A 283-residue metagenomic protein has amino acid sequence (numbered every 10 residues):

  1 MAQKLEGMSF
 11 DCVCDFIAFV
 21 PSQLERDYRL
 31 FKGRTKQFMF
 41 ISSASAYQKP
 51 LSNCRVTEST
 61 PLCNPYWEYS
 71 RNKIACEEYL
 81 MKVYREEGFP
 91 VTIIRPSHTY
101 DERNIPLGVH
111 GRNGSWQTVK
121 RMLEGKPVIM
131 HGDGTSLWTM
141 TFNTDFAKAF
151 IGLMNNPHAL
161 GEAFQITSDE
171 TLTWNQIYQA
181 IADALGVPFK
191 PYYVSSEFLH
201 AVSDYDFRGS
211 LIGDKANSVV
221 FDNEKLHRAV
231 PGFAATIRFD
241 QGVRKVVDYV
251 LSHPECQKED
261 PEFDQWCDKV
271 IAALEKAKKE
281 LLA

Functional and structural regions predicted by a protein language model:
G7-R55, R71-K82: NAD(P)-cofactor binding segment of oxidoreductase domains
C54-E78, H98, G108-W116, T139-M140 (+2 more regions): Short-chain dehydrogenase/reductase
E77-G108: Conserved beta-loop-beta element that borders a ligand/cofactor-binding pocket
T99, W116-H131, V187-Y192, E224: A short C-terminal helix-loop "cap" of Rossmann-like NAD(P)-dependent dehydrogenase/epimerase domains
H110-T118, H131-M154, G161-E162, Q176: Substrate-positioning beta->alpha
G152-L211, N223, R228, K245 (+3 more regions): Mid/C-terminal beta-alpha module of Rossmann-like enzyme folds, strongest in SDR-family dehydrogenases/epimerases
H227-P261: A contiguous, mid-protein "functional segment" used to position or interact with cofactors/ions or partner subunits
